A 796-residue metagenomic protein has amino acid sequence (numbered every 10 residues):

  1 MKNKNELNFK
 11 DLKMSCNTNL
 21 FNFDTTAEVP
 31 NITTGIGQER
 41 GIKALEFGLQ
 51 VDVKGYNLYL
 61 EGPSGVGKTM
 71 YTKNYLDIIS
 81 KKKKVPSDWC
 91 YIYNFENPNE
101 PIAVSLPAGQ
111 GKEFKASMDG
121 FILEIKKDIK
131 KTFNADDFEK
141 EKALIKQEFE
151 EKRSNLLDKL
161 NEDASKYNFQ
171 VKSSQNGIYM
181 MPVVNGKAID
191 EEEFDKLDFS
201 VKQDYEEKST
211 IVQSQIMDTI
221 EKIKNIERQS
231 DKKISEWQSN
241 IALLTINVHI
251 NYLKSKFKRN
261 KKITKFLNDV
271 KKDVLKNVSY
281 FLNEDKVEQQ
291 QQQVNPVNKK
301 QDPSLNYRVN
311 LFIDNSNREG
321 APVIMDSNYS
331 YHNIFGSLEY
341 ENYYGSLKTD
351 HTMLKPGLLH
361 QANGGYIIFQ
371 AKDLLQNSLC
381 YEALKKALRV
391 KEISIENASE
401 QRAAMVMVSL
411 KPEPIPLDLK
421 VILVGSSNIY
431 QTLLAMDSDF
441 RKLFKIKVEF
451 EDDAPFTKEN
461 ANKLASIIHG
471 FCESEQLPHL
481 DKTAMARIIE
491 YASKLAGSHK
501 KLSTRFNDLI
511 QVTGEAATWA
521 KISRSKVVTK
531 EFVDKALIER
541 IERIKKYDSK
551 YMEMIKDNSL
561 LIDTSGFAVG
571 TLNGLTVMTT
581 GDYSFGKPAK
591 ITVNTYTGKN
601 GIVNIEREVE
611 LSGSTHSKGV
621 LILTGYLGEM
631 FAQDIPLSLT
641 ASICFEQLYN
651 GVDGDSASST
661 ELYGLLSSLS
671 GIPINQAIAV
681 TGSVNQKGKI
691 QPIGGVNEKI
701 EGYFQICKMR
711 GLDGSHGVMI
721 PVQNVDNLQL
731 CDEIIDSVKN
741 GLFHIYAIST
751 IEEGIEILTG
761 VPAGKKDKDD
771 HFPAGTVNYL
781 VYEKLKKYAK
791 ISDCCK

Functional and structural regions predicted by a protein language model:
M1-L434, D439-T457, A461, A465-K482 (+5 more regions): Conserved ASCE/P-loop NTPase catalytic core
D350-L359, G365, A371-S378, E382-L384 (+3 more regions): Peripheral, non-AAA+ core regions of ATP-driven protein-machinery
